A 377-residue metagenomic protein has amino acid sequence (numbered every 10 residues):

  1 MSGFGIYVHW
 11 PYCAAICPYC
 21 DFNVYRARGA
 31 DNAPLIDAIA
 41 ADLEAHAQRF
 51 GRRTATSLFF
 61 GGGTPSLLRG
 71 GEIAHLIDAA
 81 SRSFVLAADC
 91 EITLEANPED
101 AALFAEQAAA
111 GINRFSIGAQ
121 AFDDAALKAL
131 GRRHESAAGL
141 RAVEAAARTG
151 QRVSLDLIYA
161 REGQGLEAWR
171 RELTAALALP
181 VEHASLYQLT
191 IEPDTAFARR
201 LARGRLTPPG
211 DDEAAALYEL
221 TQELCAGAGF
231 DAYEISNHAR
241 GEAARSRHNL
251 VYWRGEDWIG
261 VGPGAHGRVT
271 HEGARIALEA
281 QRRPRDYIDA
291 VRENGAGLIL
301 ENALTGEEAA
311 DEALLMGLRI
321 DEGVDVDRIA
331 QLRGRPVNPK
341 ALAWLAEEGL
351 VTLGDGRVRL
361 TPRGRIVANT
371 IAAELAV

Functional and structural regions predicted by a protein language model:
M1-G5, V24-R49, R53-R335: C-terminal scaffold of the Radical SAM
H9-V24: Local cysteine-cluster metal-coordination motifs and their immediate loop/turn environment, predominantly Fe-S cluster
V326, L353, V367-A368: Short active-site-adjacent structural elements
R333-E347: Short amphipathic alpha-helical interaction segments
A346-G356: A short, conserved structural fragment
R357-T361: Minor-groove-contacting beta-hairpin "wing" of winged helix-turn-helix DNA-binding domains
R363-V377: Short, amphipathic alpha-helical interaction segments positioned at domain boundaries
